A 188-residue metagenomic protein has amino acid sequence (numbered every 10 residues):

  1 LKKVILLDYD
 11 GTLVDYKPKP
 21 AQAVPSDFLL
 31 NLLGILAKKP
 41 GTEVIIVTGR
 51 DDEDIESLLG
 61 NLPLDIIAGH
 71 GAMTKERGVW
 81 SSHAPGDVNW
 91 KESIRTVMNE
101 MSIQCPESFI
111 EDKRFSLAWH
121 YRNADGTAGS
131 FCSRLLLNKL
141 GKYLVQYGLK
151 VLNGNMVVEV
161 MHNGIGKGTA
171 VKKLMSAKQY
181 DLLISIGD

Functional and structural regions predicted by a protein language model:
L1-Y9, L13-A21, F28, Q179: Non-catalytic pre-domain segments flanking phosphatase-related domains
K3-V4, E43, L182-I184: Structural motif
L7-T12, G71, K113-R114, H120-R122: Short loop/turn segments at strand-loop or loop-helix junctions that form parts of catalytic or ligand-binding pockets
L13-A23, N155-G164: Glycine-rich phosphate-binding "P-loop"
P18, D51, G71, N123-A124: Short, glycine/serine-rich, charged loops/turns that create anion-binding and catalytic segments at active sites
V24-K113: Active-site phosphate-binding/coordination module
T48-G49, I186-D188: Glycine-rich beta-to-alpha transition loops that act as phosphate-gripper elements at the mouths of alpha/beta enzyme
Q104, S108-G187: Conserved acidic, metal-coordinating active-site core of Asp-based, Mg2+-dependent phosphoryl-transfer enzymes
